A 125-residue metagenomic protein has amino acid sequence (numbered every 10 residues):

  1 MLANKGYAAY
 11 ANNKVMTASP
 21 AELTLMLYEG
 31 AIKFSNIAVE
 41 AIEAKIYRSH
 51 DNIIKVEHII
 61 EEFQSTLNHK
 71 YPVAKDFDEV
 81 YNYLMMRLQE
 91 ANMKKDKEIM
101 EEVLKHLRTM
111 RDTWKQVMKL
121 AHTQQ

Functional and structural regions predicted by a protein language model:
M1-I37, A44-K55, E61-S65, K70-Y71 (+2 more regions): N-terminal intrinsically disordered, cationic/polar leader segments that include organellar targeting peptides
